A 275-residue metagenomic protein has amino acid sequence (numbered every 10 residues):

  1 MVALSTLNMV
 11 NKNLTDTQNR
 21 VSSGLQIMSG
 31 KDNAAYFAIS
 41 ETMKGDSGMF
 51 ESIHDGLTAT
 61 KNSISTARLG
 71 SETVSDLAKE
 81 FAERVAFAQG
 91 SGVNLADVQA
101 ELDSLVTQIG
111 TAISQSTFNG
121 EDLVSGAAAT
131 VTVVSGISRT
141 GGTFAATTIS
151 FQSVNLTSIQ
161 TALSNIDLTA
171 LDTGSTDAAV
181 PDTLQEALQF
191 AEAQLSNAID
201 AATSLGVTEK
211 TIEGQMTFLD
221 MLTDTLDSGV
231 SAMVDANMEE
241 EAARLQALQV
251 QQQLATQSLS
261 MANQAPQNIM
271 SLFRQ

Functional and structural regions predicted by a protein language model:
M1-V2, N8-K12, S22, Q26-A236 (+1 more regions): Amphipathic alpha-helical coiled-coil/heptad-repeat segments
N119, L245-Q246: Short loop/turn microsegments at loop-to-beta-strand junctions
A242, L248-Q249, Q253-T256: Extended, low-aromatic, Leu/Ala- and acidic/polar-enriched alpha-helical coiled-coil segments that form the periplasmic
